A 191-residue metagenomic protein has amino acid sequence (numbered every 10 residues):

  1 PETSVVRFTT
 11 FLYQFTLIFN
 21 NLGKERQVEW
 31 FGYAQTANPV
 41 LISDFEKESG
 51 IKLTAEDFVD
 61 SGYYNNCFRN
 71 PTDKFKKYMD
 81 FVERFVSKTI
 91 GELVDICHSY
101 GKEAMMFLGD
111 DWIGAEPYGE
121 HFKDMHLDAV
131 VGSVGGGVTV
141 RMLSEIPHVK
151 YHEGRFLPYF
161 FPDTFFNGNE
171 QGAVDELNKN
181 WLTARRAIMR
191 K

Functional and structural regions predicted by a protein language model:
P1-K191: Glycan-processing catalytic domains of CAZymes
